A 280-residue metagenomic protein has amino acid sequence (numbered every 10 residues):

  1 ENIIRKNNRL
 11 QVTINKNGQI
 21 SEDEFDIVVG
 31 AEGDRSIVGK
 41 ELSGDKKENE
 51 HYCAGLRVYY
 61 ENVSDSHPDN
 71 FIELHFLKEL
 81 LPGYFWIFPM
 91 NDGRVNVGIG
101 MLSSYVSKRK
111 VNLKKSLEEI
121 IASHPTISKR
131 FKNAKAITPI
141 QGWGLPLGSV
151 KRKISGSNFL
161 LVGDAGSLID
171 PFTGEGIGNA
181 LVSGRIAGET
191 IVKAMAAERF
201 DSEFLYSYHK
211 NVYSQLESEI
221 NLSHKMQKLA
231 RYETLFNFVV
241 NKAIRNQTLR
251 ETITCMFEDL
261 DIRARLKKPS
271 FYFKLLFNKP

Functional and structural regions predicted by a protein language model:
E1-R130, P146: Predominantly flavin-linked oxidoreductase catalytic cores and closely associated redox partners
N2, Y105-T190, A196: FAD/FMN-dependent oxidoreductases across multiple families
D34, I186, L235: Residue-level recognition of oxygen-bearing side chains
L42-E50, I99-K108, G174-I177, V240-M256: Short secondary-structure transition/capping segments
N49, R109-L117, R152, N158 (+7 more regions): Generic structural signal for well-ordered, non-membrane alpha-helical segments in soluble metabolic enzymes
V58, I72-L74, K78, W86 (+8 more regions): Flexible, active-site-adjacent loop/turn segments at secondary-structure boundaries
E73-E79, L102-S104, I120-H124, K132-T138 (+4 more regions): A general structural signal for short secondary-structure boundary/capping elements
V192-P280: C-terminal helical "tail/cap" subdomain of flavin- and related membrane-associated enzymes
